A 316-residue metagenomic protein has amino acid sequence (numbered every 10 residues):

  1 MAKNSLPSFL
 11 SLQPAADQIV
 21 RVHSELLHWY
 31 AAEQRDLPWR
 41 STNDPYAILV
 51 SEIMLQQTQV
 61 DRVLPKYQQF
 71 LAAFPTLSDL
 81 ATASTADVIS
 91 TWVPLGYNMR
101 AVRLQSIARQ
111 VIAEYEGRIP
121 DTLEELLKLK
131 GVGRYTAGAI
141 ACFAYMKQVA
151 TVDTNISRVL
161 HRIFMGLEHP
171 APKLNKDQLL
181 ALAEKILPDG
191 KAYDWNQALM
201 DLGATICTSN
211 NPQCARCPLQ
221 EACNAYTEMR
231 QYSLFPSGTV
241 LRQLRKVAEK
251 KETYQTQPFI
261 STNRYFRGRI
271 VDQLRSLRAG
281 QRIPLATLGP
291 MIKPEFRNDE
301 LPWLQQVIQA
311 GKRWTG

Functional and structural regions predicted by a protein language model:
N4-L26: Extreme N-terminal tail/first-helix region
S11, E25-K250, Q257-R264, L277-R282 (+2 more regions): Catalytic cores of DNA base-excision repair glycosylases
E221, T315-G316: Glycine-centered, phosphate/nucleic-acid-interacting loop/turn motifs that mediate DNA/RNA or nucleotide
I270, I283-K293: A short acidic, leucine-rich amphipathic alpha-helix
D272-S276: Low-complexity, glycine/alanine/valine/leucine- and proline-rich hydrophobic stretches
F296-K312: Short amphipathic alpha-helical interaction segments
